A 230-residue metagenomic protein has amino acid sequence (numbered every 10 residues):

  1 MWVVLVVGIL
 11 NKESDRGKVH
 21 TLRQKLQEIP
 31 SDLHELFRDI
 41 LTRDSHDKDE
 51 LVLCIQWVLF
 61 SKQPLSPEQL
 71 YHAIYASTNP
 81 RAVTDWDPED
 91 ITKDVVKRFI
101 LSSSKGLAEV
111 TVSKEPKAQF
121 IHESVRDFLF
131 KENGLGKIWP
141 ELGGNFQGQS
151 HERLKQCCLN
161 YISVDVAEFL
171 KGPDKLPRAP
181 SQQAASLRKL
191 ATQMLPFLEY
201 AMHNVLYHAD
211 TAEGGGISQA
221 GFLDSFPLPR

Functional and structural regions predicted by a protein language model:
M1-R230: Leucine/isoleucine-rich amphipathic helices and adjacent mixed helix/strand linkers that form non-membrane
